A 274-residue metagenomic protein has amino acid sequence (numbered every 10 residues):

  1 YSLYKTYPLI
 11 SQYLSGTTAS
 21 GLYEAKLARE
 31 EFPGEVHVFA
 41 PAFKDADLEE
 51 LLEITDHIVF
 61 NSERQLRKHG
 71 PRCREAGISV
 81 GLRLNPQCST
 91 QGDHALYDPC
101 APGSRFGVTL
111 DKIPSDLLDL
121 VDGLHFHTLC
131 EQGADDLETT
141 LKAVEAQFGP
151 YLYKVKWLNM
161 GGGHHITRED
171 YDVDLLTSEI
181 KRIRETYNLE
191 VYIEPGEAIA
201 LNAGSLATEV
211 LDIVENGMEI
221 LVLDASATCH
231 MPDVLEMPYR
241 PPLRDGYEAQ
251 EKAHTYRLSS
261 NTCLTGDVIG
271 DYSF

Functional and structural regions predicted by a protein language model:
Y1, T128-L129, L158-T167, P195-A198: Glycine-rich beta-strand-to-loop/alpha-helix junction loops that act as flexible
Y1-W157, Y171, E179-R182: Active-site-proximal beta-alpha core segment in soluble small-molecule metabolic enzymes
P8, G133-T139, T167-L176, N202-T208 (+2 more regions): Short glycine/threonine-rich loop-to-helix capping motif typified by GTGT followed within a few residues by an Asp-Pro
E24, F43, Q65, Q87 (+6 more regions): Short, glycine-/Ser/Thr-/acidic-enriched flexible segments
G81-R83, H125, N159, Y192 (+2 more regions): Structured core elements
H125-T128, W157-G161, S260-T262, G266: Glycine-rich anion-binding loop/nest that anchors nucleotide
E179, I193-F274: Charged (often Lys/Glu-rich) extended helix/loop segments that serve as interaction or gating elements
L189: Conserved phosphate-binding/catalytic loops in two-lobed NTP-binding clefts
